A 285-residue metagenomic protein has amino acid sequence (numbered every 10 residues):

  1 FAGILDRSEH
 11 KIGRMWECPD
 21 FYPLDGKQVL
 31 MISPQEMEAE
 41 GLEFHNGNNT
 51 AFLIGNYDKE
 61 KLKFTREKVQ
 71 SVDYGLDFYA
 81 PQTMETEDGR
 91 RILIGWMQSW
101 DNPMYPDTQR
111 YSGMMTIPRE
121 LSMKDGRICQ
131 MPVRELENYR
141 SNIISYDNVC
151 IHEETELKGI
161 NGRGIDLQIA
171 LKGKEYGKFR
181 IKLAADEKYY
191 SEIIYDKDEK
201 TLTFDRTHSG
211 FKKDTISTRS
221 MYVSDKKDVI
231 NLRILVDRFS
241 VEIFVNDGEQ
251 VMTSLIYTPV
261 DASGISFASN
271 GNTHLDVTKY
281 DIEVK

Functional and structural regions predicted by a protein language model:
F1, C18-Y22, K27-E40, R91-M97 (+1 more regions): Hydrophobic core segments of beta-strands in well-ordered, beta-rich domains
F1-R7: Hydrophobic, small-residue-rich alpha-helical packing segments that form membrane-like cores
I4, V29, V69: Short catalytic-loop micro-motif centered on adjacent basic/acidic residues
K11-W16, Y74-D77: Short glycine-/Asp-/Thr-/Trp-enriched loop segments that recur within the blades of beta-propeller repeat domains
G41-N46, Q109-S112: Short consensus segments that form the blades of beta-propeller domains, in both extracellular/periplasmic
A51-K285: Beta-rich accessory regions
